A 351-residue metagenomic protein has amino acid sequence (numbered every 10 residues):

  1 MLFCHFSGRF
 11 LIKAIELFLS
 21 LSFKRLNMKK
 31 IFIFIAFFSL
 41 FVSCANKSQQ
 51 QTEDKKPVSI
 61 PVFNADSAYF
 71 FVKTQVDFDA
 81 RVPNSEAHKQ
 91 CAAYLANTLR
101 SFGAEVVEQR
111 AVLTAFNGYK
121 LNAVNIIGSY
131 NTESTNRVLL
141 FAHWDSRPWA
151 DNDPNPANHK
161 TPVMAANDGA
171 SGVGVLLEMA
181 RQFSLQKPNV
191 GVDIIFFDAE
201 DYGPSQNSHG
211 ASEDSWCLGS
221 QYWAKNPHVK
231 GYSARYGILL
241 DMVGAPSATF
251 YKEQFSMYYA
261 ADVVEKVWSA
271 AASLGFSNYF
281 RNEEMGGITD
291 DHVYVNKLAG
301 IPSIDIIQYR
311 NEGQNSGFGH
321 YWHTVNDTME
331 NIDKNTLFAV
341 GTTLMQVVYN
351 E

Functional and structural regions predicted by a protein language model:
K24-I31: Positively charged n-region of N-terminal signal peptides that target proteins for export
V42-S43: C-terminal motif of bacterial Sec signal peptides marking the signal peptidase cleavage site
Q49-C91, F102, Q314-N331: N-terminal capping segment at the start of a domain
K56-V62, D77-E86, L113-F116, H159-G169 (+5 more regions): Second-shell loop/turn segments in exported
T74, A80-E133: A non-catalytic alpha/beta surface segment that caps or lines the substrate-entry region of metallo-dependent hydrolase
V82-P83, V112-A115, T132-S134, W144-P148 (+4 more regions): Solvent-exposed loop/turn segments at secondary-structure junctions within structured extracellular/periplasmic domains
K120, Y236, V243-E351: Active-site-adjacent substrate-binding region of metalloamidase/peptidase-like peptide-processing proteins
K160-D262, D291: Acidic/histidine-rich catalytic neighborhood of metal-dependent amide-processing enzymes
